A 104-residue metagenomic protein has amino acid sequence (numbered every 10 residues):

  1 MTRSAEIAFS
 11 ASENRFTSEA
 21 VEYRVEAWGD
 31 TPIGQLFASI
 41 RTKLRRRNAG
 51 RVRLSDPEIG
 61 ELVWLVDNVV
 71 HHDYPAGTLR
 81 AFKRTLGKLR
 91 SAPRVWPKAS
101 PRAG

Functional and structural regions predicted by a protein language model:
M1-G104: Positively charged, low-complexity terminal tracts and the immediately adjacent first secondary-structure elements
